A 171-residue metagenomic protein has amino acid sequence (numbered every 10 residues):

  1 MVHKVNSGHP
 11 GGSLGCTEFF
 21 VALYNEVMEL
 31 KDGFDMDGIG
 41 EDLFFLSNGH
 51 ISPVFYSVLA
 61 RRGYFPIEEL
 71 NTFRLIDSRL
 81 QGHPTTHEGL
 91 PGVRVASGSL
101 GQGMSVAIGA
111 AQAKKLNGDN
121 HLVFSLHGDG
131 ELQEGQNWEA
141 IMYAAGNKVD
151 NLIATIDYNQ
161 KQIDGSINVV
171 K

Functional and structural regions predicted by a protein language model:
M1-S7, D157-Y158: N-terminal capping segment at the start of a domain
S7, G128, D164-N168: Alpha-helix capping and helix-loop boundary segments enriched in small/acidic/polar residues
G8-L14: Structural motif
H9, P66-I67, N151: Residue-level detector of short coil/turn "hinge" positions at structural boundaries
L14-G146: Cofactor-binding active-site loop characterized by glycine-rich and histidine/acidic residues
N137-E139, N168-K171: Charged helix-capping and loop-helix junction motifs
G146-V170: A short, conserved beta-to-alpha structural element at the edge of catalytic cores that scaffolds binding
